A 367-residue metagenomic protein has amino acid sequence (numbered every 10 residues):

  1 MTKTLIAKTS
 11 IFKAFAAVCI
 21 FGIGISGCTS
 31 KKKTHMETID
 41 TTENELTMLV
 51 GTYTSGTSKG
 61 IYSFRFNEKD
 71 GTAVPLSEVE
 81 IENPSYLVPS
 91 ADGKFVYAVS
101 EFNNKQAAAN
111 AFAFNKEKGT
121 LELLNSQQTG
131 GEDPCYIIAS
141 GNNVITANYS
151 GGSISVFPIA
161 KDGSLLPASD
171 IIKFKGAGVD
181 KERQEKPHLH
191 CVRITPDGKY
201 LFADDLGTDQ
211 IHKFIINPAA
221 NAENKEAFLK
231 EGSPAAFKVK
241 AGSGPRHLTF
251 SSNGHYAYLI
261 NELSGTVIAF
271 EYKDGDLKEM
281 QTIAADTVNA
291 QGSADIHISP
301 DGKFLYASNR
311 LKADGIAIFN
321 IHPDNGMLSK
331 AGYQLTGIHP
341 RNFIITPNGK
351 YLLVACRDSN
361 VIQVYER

Functional and structural regions predicted by a protein language model:
M1-T42: Bacterial Sec-dependent N-terminal signal peptides
H35-N67: An edge-strand/N-cap motif at the start of beta-rich repeat modules
Y53-S55, E101-N103, Y149-G151, I159 (+6 more regions): Short loop/turn segments immediately following the C-termini of beta-strands
T57, I81-A91, G130-N143, K175-P196 (+3 more regions): Beta-rich, blade/repeat-based domains predominating in secreted/periplasmic proteins but also intracellular
R65-G71, F112-G119, F157-L166, I215-F228 (+3 more regions): Short loop/turn segments immediately following beta-strands, especially the blade-tip and inter-blade linker loops
V74-G141: Blade-loop segments of beta-propeller domains
V74-V79, E122-Q127, G176-E182, G232-K238 (+2 more regions): A short beta-strand motif characteristic of beta-propeller blades
